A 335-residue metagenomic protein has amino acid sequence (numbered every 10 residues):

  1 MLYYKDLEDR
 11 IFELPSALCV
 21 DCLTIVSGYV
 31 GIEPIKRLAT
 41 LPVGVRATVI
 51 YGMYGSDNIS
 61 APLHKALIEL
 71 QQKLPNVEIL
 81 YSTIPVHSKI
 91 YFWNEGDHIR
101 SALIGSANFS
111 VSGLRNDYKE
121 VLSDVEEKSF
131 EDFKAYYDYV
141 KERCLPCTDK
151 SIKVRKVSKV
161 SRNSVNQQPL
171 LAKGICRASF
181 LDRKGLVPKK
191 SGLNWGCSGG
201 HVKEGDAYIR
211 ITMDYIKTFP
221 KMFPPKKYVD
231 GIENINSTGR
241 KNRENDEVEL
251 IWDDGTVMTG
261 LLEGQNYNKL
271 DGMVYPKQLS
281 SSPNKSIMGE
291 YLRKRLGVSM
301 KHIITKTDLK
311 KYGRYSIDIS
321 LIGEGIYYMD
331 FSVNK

Functional and structural regions predicted by a protein language model:
M1-K335: PLD/PLD-like phosphodiesterase catalytic module centered on the HKD motif
